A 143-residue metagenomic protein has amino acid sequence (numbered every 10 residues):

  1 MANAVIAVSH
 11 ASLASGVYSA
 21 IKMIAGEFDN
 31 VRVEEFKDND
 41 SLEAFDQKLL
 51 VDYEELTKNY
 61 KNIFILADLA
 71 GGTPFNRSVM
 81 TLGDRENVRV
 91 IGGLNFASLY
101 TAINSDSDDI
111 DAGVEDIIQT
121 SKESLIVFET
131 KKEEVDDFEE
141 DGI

Functional and structural regions predicted by a protein language model:
A2-F64, A70-I143: N-terminal loops that bind phosphate or other acidic moieties and the adjacent beta-alpha structural core
